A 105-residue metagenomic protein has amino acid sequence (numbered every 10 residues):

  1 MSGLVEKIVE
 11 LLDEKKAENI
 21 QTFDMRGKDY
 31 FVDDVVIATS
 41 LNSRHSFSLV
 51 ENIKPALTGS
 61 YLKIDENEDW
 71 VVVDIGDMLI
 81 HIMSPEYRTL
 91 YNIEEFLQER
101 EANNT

Functional and structural regions predicted by a protein language model:
S2, S46-F47, L90: Amphipathic alpha-helical transducer elements in NTP-driven molecular machines
S2-I37, L41: N-terminal first-folded block
I8, S48-K54: Short amphipathic alpha-helices in soluble, non-transmembrane regions that often serve as interface/regulatory elements
K16, K54-S60, R100-E101: A common structural junction motif
N19, F23-Y30, Y61-L79: Glycine/charge-rich, flexible interdomain linkers and switch-proximal surface loops that mediate coupling
V35, S40, H45-L49, L62: Glycine-rich, small/polar surface segments that engage phosphate groups of diverse ligands
W70-E99: C-terminal structural segments of small proteins and small subunits
